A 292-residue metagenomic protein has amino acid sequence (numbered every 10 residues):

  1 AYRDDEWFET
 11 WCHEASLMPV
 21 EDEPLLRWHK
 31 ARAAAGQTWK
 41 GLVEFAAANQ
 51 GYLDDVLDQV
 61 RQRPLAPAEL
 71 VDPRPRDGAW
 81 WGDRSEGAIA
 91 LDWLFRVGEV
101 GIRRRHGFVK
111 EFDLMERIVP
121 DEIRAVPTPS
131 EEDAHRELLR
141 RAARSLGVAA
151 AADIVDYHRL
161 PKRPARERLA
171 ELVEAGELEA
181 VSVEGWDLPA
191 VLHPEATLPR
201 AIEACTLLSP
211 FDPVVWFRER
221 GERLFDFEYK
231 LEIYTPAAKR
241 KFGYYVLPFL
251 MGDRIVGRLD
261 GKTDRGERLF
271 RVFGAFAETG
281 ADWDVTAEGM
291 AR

Functional and structural regions predicted by a protein language model:
Y2-R292: Long, charged, low-complexity, helical-prone intrinsically disordered regions
